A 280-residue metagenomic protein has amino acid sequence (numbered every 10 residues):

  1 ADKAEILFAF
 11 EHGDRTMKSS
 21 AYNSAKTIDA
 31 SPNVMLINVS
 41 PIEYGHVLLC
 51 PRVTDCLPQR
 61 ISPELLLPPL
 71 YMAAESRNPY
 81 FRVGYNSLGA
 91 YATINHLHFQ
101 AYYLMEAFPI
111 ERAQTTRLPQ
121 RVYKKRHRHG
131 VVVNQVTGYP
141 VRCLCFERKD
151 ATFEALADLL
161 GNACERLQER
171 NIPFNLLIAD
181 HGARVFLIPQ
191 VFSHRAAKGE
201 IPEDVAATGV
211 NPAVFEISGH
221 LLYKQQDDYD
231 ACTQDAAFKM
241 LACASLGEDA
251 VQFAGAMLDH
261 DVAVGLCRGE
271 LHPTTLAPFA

Functional and structural regions predicted by a protein language model:
A1-L67, L104-A280: Active-site microenvironments that recognize anionic phosphate/pyrophosphate groups
Y44, N78-Y80, A92-I94, M105-F108: Coil-to-beta-strand transition motifs
I61-F81: Helical scaffold of the NTase/Pol beta-like nucleotidyltransferase catalytic core
P79-T93, L97, N171-D180: A short glycine-rich, hydrophobically flanked beta-strand micro-motif that places a catalytic Asp/Glu for divalent metal
N86-L88, Y102-E106: An acidic- and aromatic-residue-enriched active-site/binding cleft used to recognize and process polar
I94-A101, R112: Contiguous mid-protein beta-loop-alpha structural module that forms a pocket-lining wall or clamp of enzyme active
